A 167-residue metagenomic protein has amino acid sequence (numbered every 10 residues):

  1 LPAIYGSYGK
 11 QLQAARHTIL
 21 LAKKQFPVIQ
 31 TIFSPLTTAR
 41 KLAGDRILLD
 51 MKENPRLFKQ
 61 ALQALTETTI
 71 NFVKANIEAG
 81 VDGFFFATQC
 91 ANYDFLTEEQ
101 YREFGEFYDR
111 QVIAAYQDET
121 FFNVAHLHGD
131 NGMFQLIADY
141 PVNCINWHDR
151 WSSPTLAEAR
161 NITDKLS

Functional and structural regions predicted by a protein language model:
P2-S167: Active-site loop segments of alpha/beta catalytic cores
